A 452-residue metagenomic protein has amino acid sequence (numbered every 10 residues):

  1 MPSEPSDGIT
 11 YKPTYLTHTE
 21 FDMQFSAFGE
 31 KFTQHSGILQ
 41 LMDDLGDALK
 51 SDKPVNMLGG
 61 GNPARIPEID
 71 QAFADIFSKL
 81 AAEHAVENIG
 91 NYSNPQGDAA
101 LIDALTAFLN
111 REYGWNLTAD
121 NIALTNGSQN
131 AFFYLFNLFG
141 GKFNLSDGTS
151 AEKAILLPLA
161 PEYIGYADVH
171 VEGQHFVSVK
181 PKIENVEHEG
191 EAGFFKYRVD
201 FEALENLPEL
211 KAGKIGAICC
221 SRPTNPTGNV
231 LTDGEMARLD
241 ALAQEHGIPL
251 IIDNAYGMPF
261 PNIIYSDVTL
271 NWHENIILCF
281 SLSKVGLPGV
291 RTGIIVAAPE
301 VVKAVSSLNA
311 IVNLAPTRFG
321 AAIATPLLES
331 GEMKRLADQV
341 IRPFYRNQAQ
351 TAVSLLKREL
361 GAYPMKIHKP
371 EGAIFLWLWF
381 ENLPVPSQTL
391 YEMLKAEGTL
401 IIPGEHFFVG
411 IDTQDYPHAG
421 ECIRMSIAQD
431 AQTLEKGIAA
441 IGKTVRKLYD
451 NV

Functional and structural regions predicted by a protein language model:
M1-D7: Intrinsically disordered, low-complexity segments enriched in serine/proline and basic residues
I9-Q96, A107, R111, H246-I248 (+1 more regions): N-terminal "arm"/small-domain region of PLP-dependent enzymes with the aminotransferase-like
M42, G46-K50, A151, L378-I423 (+1 more regions): Conserved C-terminal alpha-helix-loop-beta "cap" of PLP-dependent enzymes that closes/shapes the active-site mouth
L80, A99-D103, A107, R111 (+4 more regions): PLP-dependent enzyme catalytic core of the Aspartate aminotransferase-like
E87-H246, I251-H273, I277, L448-Y449: Conserved core of the PLP fold type I
M258, D267-S307, A315-F319, L434 (+1 more regions): Active-site PLP attachment segment
V302-A304, A322-P343, R358-E359: Amphipathic alpha-helix from the class-I
Q339-V353, M365-W379: Conserved glycine-rich beta-strand-loop-beta hairpin in the small C-terminal domain of fold type I
